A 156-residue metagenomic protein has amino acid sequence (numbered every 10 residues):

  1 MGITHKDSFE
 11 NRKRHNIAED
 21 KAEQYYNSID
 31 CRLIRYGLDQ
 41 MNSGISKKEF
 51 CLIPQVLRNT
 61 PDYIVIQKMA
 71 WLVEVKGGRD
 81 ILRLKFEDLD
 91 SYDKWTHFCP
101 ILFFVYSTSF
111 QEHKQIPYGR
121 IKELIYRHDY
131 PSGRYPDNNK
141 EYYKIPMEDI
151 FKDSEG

Functional and structural regions predicted by a protein language model:
M1-Q24, I29: A short, highly charged nucleic-acid-interacting micro-segment common to nuclease and nuclease-linked defense proteins
I3-R12, R35-M69: Active-site metal-binding core of divalent-cation-utilizing nuclease and nuclease-like domains
Y26, P61-R79: Conserved catalytic cores of phosphodiester-cleaving nucleases, focusing on short active-site segments
I34-R35, L72-E74, L102-Y106: A structural signal for short, well-ordered beta-strand segments and their strand-loop junctions that often border
M41-N42, D80, Q111: Positions that flank functional sites
R79-L89: Active-site-adjacent loop/helix micro-motif of nuclease/hydrolase catalytic cores
D93-L124: Nucleic-acid nuclease catalytic cores
Q115-G156: Intrinsically disordered, low-complexity terminal regions enriched in charged/polar residues
